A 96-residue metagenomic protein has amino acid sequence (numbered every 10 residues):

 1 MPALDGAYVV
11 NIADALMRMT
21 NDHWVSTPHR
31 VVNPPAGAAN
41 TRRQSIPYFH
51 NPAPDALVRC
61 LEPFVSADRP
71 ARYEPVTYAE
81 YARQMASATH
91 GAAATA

Functional and structural regions predicted by a protein language model:
M1-A96: C-terminal flanking tails of non-heme Fe-dependent oxygenases
